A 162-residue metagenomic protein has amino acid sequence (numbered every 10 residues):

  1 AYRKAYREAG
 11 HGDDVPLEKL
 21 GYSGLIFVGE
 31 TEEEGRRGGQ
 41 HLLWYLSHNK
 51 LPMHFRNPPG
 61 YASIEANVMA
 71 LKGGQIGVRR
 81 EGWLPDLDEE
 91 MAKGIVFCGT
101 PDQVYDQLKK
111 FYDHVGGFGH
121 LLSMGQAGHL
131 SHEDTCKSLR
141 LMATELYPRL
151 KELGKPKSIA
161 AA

Functional and structural regions predicted by a protein language model:
A1-R3, T135-G154: C-terminal helical cap(s) of enzyme catalytic domains, especially alpha/beta-barrels
A1-V115, K151-A162: An alpha-helical appendage that flanks or caps ligand/catalytic pockets
Y22-G24, S123-A127: A cross-domain feature marking catalytic cores of carbohydrate-active enzymes and several ubiquitous metabolic/repair
V28-R37, L130-L141: Short glycine/threonine-rich loop-to-helix capping motif typified by GTGT followed within a few residues by an Asp-Pro
Y61-E65, L130, K137-S138, Y147: Alpha-helix boundary/capping detector
A92, A127-S131: Short amphipathic alpha-helical segments at helix-loop
P101-L108, Y112-G125, E133-L139: Long, low-complexity C-terminal extensions of enzymes
